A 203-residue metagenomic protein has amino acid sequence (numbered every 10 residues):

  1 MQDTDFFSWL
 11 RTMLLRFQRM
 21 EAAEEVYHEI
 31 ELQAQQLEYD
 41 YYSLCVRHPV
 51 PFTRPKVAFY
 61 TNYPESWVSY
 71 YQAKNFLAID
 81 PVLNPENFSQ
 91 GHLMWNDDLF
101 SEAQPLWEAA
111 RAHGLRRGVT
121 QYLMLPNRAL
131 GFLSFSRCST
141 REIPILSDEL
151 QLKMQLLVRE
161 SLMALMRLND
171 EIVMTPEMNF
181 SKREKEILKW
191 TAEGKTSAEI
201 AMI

Functional and structural regions predicted by a protein language model:
M1-R16: Signal-transmission linkers at sensory-effector interfaces
M20-P55: Helix-loop-beta substructure at the N-terminus of cytosolic sensory domains that couple signal/ligand detection
T61-R111: Regulatory sensory and allosteric helical modules in signal-transduction proteins and certain transcription factors
L99, L106-R128: Helix-to-coil/beta transition segments that act as allosteric "coupling" elements at the rims of sensory or catalytic
M124-S139: Sensory-domain boundary capping and coupling elements
C138-Q151: Regulatory loop-to-helix N-cap segments in sensory/regulatory domains that couple ligand/signal detection
K153-N169: Signal-transmission/dimerization alpha-helices at domain junctions
D170-I203: Helix-turn-helix DNA-binding segment
